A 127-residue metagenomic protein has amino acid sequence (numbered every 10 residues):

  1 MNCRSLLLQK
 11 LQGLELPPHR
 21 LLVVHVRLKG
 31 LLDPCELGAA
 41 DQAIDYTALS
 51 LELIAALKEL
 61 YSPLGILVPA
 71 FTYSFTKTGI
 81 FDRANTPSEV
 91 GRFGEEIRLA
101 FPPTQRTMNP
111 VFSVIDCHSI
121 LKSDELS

Functional and structural regions predicted by a protein language model:
M1-S127: N-terminal and secondary-structure boundary signal
